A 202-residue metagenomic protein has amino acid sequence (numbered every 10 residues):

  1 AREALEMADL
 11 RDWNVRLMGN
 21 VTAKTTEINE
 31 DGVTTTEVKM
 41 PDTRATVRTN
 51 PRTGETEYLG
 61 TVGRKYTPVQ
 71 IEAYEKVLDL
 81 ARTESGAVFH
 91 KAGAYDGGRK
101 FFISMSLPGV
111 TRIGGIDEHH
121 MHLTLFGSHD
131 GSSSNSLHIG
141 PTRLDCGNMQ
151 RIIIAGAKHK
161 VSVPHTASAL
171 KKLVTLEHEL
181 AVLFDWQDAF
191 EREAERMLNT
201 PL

Functional and structural regions predicted by a protein language model:
A1-K76: Feature for intrinsically disordered/low-complexity regulatory segments and propeptides
P68, E72-L202: Intrinsic disorder/low-complexity polar-acidic segments
